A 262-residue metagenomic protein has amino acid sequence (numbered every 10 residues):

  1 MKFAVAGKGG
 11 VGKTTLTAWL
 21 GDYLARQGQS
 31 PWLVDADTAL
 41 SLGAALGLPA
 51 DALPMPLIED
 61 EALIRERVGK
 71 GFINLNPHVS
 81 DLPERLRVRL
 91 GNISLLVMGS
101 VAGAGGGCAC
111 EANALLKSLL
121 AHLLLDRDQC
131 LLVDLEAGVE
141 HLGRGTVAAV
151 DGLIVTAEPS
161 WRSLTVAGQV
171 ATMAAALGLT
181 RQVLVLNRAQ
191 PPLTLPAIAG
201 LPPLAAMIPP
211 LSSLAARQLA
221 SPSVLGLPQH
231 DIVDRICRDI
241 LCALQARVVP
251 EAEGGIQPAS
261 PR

Functional and structural regions predicted by a protein language model:
K2, S30-W32, L95, C130-L132 (+1 more regions): Residue-level preference for the first positions of well-ordered beta-strands
K2-T38: Walker A/P-loop phosphate-binding motif and the immediately C-terminal alpha-helix
T17, R26-Q27, E111-A216: Conserved catalytic-core segment of NTP-binding enzymes
Y23-G91: N-terminal phosphate/diphosphate-binding loop that engages ATP/GTP or pyrophosphate donors across diverse enzyme folds
L33, I93-L95, L204-M207: Conserved beta-strand scaffold positions in the cores of enzyme catalytic domains, especially in NTP/NDP-utilizing
L48-A52, M173-A174, G200-P202, S223-L225: Short, hinge-like loop/turn segments at secondary-structure boundaries
N74-V139: Phosphate-binding/switch loop-helix module in NTP-utilizing enzymes
Q218-H230: C-terminal boundary of histidine-terminating zinc-finger modules
